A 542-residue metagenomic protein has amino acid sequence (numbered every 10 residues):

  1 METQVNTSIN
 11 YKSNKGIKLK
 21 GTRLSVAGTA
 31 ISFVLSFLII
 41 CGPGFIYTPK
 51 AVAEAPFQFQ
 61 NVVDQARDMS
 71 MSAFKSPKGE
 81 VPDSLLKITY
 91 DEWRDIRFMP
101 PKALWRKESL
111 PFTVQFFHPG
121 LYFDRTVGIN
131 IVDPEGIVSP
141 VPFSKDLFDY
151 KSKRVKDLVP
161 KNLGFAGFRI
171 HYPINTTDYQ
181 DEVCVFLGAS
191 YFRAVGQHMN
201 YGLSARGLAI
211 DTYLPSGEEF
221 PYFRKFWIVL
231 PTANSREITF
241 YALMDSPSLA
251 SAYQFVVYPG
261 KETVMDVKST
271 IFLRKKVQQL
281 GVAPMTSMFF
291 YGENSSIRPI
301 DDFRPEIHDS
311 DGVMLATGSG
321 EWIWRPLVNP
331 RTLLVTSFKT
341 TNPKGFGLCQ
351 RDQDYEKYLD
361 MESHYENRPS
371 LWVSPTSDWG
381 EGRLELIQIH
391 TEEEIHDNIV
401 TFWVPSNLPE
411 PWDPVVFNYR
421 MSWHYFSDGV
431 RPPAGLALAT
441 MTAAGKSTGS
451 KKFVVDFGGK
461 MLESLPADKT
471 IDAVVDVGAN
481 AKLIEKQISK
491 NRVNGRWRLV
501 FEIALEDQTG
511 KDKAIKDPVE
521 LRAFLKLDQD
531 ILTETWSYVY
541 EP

Functional and structural regions predicted by a protein language model:
M1-G28: N-terminal secretory signal peptides that target proteins for export/translocation
T29-G44: Bacterial N-terminal signal peptides
I46, A51-E54: Boundary at the C-terminal end of the N-terminal hydrophobic targeting segment
E54-Y90, I96-K102, F117, K357-P542: Terminal accessory/anchoring regions of large secretory-pathway or extracellular enzymes
F59-Q60, D64-S216: Solvent-exposed N-terminal domain segments of exported/luminal and surface proteins
D91, V185-L187, A194-Q197, Q278 (+3 more regions): A contiguous, surface-exposed recognition patch within enzymatic or periplasmic domains that forms
G202-P259, S377-E392, H396: Extended, loop-rich substrate-binding clefts of extracytoplasmic carbohydrate-active enzymes
A242-M288: Acidic, contiguous internal or C-terminal segments within carbohydrate-active enzymes that form a structured patch used
